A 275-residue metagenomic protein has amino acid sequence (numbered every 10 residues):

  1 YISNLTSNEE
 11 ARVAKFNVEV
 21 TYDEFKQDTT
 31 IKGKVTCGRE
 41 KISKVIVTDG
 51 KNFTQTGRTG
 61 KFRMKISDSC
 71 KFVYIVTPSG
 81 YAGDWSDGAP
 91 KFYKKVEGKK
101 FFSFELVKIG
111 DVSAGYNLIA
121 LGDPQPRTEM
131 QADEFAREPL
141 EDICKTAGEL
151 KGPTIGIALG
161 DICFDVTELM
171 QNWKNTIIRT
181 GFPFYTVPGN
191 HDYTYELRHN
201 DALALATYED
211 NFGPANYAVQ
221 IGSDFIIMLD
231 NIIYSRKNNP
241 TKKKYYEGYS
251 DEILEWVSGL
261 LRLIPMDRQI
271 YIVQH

Functional and structural regions predicted by a protein language model:
L5-A14, G80-G83: Short, exposed coil/turn segments at beta-strand boundaries within extracellular/luminal domains
K15, D28-K51: Short, ordered, surface-exposed loop/turn motifs in non-cytosolic proteins
Y22-T30, C37-G38, T77, A82-M170: N-terminal active-site segment of His-dependent metallophosphoesterases
K41-S67: Short, acidic Ser/Thr/Gly-rich low-complexity loop/linker segments typical of extracellular and cell-surface proteins
F53, D68-W85: A short, solvent-exposed beta-strand micro-motif common in secreted/extracellular proteins
S79-G83, K91, T167-M266: Extended active-site neighborhood of metal-dependent phosphoesterases/phosphodiesterases
G115-P126, S223-K237, Y271-V273: Active-site-proximal beta-strand elements of phosphoester/diester hydrolases
D123, G156, D161, G189 (+3 more regions): Divalent metal-coordination and catalytic microenvironments
